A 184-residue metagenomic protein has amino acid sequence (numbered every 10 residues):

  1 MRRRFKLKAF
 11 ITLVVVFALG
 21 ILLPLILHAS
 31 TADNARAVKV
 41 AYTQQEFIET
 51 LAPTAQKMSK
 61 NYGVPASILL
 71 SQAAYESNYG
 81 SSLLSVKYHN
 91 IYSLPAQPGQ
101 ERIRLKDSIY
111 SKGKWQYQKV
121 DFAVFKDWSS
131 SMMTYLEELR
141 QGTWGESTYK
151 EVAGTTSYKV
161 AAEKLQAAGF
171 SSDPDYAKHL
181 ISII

Functional and structural regions predicted by a protein language model:
M1-I184: Catalytic cores of secreted/periplasmic lytic hydrolases that degrade extracellular macromolecules
